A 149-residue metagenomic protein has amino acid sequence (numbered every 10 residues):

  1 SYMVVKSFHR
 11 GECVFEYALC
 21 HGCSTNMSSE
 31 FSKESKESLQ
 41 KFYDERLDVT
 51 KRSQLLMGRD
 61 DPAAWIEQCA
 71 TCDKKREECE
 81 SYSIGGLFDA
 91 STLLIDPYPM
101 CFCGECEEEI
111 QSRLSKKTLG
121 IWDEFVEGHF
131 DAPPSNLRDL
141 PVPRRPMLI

Functional and structural regions predicted by a protein language model:
S1, S28, R76-E77, E108-Q111: Short functional micro-motifs and their immediate structural scaffolds
S1-D48: Acidic (E/D-rich), amphipathic helical modules within compact regulatory domains
S1-F15, A63-D96: Short recognition patches in nucleic-acid-associated and regulatory proteins
C20-C23, C69-D73, C103: Short cysteine-rich clusters marking metal-coordination/redox-active sites
G22, L87-A90, E105, K117 (+1 more regions): Low-complexity, intrinsically disordered/propeptide-like segments
S29-A63, S112-I149: Short, intrinsically disordered terminal segments enriched in charged and Pro/Gly residues
P62, C103-C106: Replace "small metal-dependent catalytic modules" with "small catalytic or cofactor-binding modules
